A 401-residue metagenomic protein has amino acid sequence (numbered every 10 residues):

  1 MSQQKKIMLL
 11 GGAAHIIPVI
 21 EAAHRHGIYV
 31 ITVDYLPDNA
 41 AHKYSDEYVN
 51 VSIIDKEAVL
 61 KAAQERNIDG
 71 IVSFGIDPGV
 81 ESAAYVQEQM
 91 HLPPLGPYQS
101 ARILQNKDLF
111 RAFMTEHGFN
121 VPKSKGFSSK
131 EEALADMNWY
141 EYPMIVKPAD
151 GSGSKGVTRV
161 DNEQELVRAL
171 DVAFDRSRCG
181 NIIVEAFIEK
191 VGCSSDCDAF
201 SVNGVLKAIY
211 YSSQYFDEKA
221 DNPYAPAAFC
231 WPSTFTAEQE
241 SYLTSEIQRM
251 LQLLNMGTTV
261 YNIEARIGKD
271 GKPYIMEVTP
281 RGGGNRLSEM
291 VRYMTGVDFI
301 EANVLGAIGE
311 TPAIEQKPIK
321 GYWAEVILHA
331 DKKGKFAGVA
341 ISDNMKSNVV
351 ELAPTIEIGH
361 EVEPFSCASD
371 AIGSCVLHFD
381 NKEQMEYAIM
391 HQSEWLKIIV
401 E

Functional and structural regions predicted by a protein language model:
S2-I7: Extreme N-terminal starter segment of soluble prokaryotic enzymes
L9-I16: Glycine-rich adenosine-cofactor-binding loop
Y29, E65-N106, G118-G126: A short, GP-enriched loop/loop-strand-helix hinge that lies immediately N-terminal to, or at the N-terminal rim
V33-A40: Short, polar loop motifs at secondary-structure junctions
A101-I183, N203, P232-S245, R249 (+1 more regions): Active-site nucleotide/adenylate-binding loops and adjacent lid/helix of ATP-dependent enzymes
E116, V304-E401: Peripheral (often C-terminal) accessory segments that flank ATP-dependent C-N-forming ligase machineries
A173-N181, I188-P232, S241-Y274, T279-L287 (+2 more regions): Phosphate-binding core of ATP-grasp and ATP-grasp-like enzymes
R281-A302: ATP-dependent carboxylate-activation loops
